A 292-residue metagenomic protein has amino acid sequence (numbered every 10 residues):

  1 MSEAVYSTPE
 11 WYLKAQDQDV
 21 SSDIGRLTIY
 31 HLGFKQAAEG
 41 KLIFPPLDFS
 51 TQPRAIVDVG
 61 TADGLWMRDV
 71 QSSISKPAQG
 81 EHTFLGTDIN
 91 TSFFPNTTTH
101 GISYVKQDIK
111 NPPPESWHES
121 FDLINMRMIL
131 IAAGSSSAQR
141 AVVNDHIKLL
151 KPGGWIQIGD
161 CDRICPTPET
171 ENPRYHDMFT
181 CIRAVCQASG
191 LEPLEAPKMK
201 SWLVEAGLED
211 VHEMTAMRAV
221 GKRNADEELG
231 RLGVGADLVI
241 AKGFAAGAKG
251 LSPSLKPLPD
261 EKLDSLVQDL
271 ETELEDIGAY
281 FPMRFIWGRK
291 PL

Functional and structural regions predicted by a protein language model:
M1-S120, A132, D145, C161-D177 (+3 more regions): N-terminal charged/capping segments associated with class I S-adenosyl-L-methionine
E81, G101, G153, L208-D210: A generic structural signal for alpha->beta connector loops
F121-A138: A short SAM/SAH-binding and catalytic strip from SAM-dependent methyltransferases
Q139-P152: A short glycine-rich, Lys/Arg-flanked "PGG" loop and its adjoining helix->strand segment in the class I
G153-D160: Conserved beta-strand signature within the Rossmann-like core of class I S-adenosyl-L-methionine
L191-A206: Short alpha-helix
L208-A219: Conserved S-adenosyl-L-methionine
